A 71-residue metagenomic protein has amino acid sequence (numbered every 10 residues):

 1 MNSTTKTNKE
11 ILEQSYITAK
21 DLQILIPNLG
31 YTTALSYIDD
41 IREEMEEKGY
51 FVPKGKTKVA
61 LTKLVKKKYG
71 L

Functional and structural regions predicted by a protein language model:
M1-K6: Short, Lys/Arg-enriched anionic-surface-contact patches
E10-T33: Polyanion-binding surface elements
I26-L71: Major-groove DNA-recognition helix of helix-turn-helix-type DNA-binding domains
